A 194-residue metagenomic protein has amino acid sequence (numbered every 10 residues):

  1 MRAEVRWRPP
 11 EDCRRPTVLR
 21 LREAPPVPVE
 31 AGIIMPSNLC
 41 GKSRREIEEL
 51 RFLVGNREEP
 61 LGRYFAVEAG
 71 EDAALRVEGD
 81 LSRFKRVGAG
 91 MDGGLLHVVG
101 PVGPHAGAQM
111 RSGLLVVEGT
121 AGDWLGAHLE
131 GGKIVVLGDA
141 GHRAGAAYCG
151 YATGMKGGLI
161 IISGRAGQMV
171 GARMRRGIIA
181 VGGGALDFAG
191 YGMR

Functional and structural regions predicted by a protein language model:
M1-R194: Long, distal/terminal scaffolding or interaction modules with repetitive or compositionally biased sequence
